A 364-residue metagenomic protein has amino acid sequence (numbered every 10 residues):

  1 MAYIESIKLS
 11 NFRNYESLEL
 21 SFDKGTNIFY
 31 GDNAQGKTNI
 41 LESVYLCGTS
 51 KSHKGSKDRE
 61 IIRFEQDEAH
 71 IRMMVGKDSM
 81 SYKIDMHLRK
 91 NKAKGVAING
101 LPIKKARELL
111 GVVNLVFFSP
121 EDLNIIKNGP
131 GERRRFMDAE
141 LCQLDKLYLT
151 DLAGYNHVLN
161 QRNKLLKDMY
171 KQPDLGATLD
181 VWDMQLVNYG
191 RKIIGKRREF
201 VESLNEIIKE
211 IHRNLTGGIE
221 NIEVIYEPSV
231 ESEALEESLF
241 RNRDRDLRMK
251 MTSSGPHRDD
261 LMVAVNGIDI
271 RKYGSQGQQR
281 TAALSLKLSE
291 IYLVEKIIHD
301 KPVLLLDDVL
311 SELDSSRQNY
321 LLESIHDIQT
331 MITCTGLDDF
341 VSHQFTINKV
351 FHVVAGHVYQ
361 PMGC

Functional and structural regions predicted by a protein language model:
M1-D32, Y170-V303, E312, S316 (+4 more regions): Conserved NTPase motor "head" modules and their coupling/switch loops across ABC/AAA+ ATPases, GTPases, and GHKL ATPases
G36-K37: Conserved lysine of the Walker
Y45: Helix-to-loop junction immediately C-terminal to a conserved catalytic motif
G48-I126, P130-E132, L141-L144, Y148 (+3 more regions): Nucleotide-state sensing region of NTPase/ATPase domains
M73, Q329-G336: Structural recognition of the conserved hydrophobic beta-strand(s) that form the central parallel beta-sheet of P-loop
R107-L115, S119-M184, Q360-P361: A conserved P-loop NTPase coupling/switch region
D307-V309: Walker B catalytic acidic pair
